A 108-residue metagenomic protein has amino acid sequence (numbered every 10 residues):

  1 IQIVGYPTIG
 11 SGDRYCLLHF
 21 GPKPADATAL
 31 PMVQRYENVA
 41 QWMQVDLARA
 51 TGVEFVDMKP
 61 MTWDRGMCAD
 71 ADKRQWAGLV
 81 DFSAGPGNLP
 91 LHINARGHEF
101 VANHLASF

Functional and structural regions predicted by a protein language model:
P7-F108: Catalytic His-Asp segment of secreted/periplasmic serine-dependent ester chemistry enzymes
